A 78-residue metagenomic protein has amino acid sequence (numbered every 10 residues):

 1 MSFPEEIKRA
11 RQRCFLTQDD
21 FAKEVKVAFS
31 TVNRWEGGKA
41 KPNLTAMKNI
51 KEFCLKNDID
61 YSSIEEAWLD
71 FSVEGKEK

Functional and structural regions predicted by a protein language model:
E5-D20, N49: Short basic helix-loop element that most often maps to the first helix and adjoining turn of HTH DNA-binding modules
E6, T31-R34, A46: Residue-level recognition of specific faces of alpha-helices
K8, Q12, K26, G37-K39: Residue-level detection of the helix-turn-helix DNA-binding "recognition helix"
F15-R34: Short alpha-helical DNA-recognition segment
L44, Y61-K78: Short, charged recognition helix plus adjacent turn of helix-turn-helix-like nucleic-acid-binding domains
T45-S63: DNA major-groove recognition helix of helix-turn-helix/homeodomain DNA-binding modules
